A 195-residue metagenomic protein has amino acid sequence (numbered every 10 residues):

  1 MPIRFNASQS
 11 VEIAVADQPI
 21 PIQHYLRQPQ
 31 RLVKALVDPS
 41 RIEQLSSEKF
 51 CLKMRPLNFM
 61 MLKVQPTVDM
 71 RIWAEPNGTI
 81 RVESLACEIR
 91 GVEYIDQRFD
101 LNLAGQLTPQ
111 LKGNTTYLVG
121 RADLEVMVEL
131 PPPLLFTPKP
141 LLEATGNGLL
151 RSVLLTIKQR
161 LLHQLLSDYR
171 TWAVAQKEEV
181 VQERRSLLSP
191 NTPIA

Functional and structural regions predicted by a protein language model:
M1-L62: Hydrophobic ligand-binding cavity/cleft-lining segments
N6-S8, A35-V37, S47, L52-M54 (+4 more regions): Extended beta-sheet lipid-handling architectures
E12-A16, R55-L57, W73-E75, T108-Q110 (+1 more regions): Solvent-exposed residues in well-ordered beta-strands and their adjoining turns, especially edge/terminal strands
I22, M70, A122: Hydrophobic pocket/interface hotspot
Q65-Y117, T192-A195: Hydrophobic-ligand binding "helix-grip"
Y94-N147: Beta-strand/loop substructures that line and gate deep hydrophobic ligand-binding cavities in soluble
L135-L187: A conserved amphipathic terminal alpha-helix motif
